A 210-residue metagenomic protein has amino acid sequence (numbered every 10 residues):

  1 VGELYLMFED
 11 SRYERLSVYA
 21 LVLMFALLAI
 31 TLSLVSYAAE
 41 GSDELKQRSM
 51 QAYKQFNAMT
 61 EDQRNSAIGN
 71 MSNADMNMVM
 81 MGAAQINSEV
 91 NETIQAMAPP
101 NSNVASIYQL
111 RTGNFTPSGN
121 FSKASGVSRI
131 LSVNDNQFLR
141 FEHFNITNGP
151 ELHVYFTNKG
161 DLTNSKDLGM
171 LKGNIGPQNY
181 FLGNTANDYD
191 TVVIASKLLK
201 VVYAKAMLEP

Functional and structural regions predicted by a protein language model:
V1-L16: N-terminal Lys/Arg-rich, disordered targeting/topogenic segments
V18-L34: Hydrophobic membrane-insertion alpha-helices, especially the h-region of bacterial N-terminal signal peptides
S36-N134: Transition segment at domain starts
F141, G176-T185: Exposed aromatic-hydrophobic patches
H153-Y155: Beta-strand signatures of extracellular beta-sandwich domains
D161-G169: Surface-exposed loop/edge segments in extracytoplasmic proteins
M170-G176: Short proline/glycine- and polar residue-rich coil/turn motifs
L182-M207: Short, exposed beta-strand-loop hairpins at the edges of beta-sheets in extracellular/periplasmic proteins
